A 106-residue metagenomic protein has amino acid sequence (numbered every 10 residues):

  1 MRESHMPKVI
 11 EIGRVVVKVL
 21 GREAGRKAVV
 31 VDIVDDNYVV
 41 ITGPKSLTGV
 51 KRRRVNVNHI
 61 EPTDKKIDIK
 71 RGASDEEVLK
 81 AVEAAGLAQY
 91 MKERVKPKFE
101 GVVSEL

Functional and structural regions predicted by a protein language model:
R2-I12, V16-V19, V30-L106: Ferredoxin-like alpha/beta domains used as RNA- or RNAP-binding modules
G21-A24: Short, charged beta-turn/beta-strand-edge "cap" motif at the junction between a beta-strand and an adjacent loop
K27: Conserved tryptophan-centered aromatic signature that marks the ligand-binding surface of SH3 and related Trp-rich
